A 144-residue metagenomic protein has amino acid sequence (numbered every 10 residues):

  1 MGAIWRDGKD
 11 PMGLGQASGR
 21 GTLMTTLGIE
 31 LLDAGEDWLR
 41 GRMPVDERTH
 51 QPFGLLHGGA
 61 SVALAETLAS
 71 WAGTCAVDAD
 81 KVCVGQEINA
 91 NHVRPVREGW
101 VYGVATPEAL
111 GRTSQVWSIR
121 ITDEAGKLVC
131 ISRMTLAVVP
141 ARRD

Functional and structural regions predicted by a protein language model:
M1-D144: Terminal targeting signals and extreme-terminal segments of soluble enzymes
